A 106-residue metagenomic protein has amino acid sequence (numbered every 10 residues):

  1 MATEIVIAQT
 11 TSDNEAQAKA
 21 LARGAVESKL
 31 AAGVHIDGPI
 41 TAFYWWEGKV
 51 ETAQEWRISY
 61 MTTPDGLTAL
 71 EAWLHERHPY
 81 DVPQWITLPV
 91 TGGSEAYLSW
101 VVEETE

Functional and structural regions predicted by a protein language model:
M1-E106: Positively charged, small/polar-rich N-terminal and surface patches that mediate targeting and assembly and bind
